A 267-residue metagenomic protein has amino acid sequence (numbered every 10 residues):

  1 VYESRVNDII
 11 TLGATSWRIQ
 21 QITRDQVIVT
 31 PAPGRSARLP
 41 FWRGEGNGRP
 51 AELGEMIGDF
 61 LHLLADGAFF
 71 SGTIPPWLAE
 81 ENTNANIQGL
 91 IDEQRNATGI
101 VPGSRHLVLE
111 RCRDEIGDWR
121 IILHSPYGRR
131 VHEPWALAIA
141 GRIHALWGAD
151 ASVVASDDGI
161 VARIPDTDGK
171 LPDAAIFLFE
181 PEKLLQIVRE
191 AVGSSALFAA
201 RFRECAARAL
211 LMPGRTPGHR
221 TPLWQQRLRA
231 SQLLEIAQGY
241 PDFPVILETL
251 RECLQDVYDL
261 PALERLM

Functional and structural regions predicted by a protein language model:
V1-H62, A149-D150: Conserved nucleotide-binding/hydrolysis modules and their immediate coupling elements across P-loop/ASCE NTPase motors
P40, G48-M267: Extended, highly charged accessory segments
